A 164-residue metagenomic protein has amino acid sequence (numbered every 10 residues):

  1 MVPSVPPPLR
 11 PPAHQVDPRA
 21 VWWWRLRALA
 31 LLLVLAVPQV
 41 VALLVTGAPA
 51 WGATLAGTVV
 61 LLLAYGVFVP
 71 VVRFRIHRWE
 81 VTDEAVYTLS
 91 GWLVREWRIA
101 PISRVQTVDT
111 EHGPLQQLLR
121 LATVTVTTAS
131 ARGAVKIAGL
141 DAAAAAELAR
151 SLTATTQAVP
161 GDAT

Functional and structural regions predicted by a protein language model:
M1-S103, T107-T164: N-terminal basic, Ser/Thr-rich segments that initiate or prime the first beta/alpha elements at protein or domain
